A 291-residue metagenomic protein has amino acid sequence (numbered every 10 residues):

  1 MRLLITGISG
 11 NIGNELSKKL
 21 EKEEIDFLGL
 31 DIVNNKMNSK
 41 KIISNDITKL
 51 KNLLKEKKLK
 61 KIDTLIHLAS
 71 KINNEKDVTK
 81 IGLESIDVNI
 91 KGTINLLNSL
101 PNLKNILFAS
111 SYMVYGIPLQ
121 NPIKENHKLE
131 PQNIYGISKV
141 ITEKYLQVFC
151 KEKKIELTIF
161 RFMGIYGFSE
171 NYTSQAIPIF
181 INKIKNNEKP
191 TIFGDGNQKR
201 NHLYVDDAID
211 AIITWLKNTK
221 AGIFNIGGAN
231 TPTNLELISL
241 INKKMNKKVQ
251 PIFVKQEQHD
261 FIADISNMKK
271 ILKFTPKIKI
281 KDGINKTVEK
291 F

Functional and structural regions predicted by a protein language model:
L3-E23: N-terminal Rossmann NAD(P)H-binding glycine-rich loop of SDR-like oxidoreductase domains
T6, L30, L65-K71, I106-Y112 (+2 more regions): SDR active-site strand-loop-helix element
I47-V88: NAD(P)H-binding glycine-rich loop region in Rossmannoid oxidoreductase-like domains and their noncatalytic homologs
H67, I94-I134: Conserved Rossmann-fold NAD(P)-dependent oxidoreductase catalytic core, especially the SDR/UDP-sugar
S110-S111, E143-F168: Conserved beta-loop-beta element that borders a ligand/cofactor-binding pocket
Y115-G116, E130-I134, T158-Q175: Flexible, glycine-rich beta-alpha linker
S138-I141: Active-site helix of classical SDR
I184, E188-F291: C-terminal substrate-binding subdomain of Rossmann-fold SDR/epimerase-dehydratase oxidoreductases
